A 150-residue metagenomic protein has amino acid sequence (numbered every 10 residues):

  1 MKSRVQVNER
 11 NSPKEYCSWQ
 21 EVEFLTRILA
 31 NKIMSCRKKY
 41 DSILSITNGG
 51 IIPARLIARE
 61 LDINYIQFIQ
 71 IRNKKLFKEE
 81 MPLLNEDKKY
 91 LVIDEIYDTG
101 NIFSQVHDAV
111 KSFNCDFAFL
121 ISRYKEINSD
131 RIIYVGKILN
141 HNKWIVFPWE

Functional and structural regions predicted by a protein language model:
M1-E150: PRPP-associated nucleotide enzymes
